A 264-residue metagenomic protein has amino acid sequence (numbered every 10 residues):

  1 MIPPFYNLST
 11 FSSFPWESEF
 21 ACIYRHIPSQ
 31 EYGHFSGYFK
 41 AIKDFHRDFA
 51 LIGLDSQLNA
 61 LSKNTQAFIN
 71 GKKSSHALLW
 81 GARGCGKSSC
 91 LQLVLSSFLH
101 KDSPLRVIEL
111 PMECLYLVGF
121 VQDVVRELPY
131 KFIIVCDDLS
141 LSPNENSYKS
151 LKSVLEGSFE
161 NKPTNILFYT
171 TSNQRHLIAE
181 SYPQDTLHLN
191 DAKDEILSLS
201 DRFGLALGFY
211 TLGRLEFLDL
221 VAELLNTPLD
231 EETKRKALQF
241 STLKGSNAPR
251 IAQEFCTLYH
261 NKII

Functional and structural regions predicted by a protein language model:
M1-A67, A252-I264: A short, basic N-terminal segment
Y6-S9, S13, E17-S18, Y210-I264: C-terminal alpha-helical "lid" subdomain
D55, S97-F132, L139-N144: AAA+/P-loop NTPase substrate/partner-engagement loops
G71-L93: Walker A/P-loop nucleotide-binding motif
S103-L105, Y130-K131, P163-I166, S200-L205: Short glycine-/polar-rich loops that comprise or flank the Walker A/P-loop and associated switch/sensor motifs
E113-Y116, L139-S142, F168, S172-I178 (+1 more regions): Conserved nucleotide-binding/hydrolysis micro-motifs of P-loop NTPases
P143-Q184: Conserved catalytic/switch belt of AAA+ P-loop NTPases
S172, D185-L197, G204-L218: Conserved AAA+ ATPase "SRH/arginine-finger" region at the nucleotide-binding site
